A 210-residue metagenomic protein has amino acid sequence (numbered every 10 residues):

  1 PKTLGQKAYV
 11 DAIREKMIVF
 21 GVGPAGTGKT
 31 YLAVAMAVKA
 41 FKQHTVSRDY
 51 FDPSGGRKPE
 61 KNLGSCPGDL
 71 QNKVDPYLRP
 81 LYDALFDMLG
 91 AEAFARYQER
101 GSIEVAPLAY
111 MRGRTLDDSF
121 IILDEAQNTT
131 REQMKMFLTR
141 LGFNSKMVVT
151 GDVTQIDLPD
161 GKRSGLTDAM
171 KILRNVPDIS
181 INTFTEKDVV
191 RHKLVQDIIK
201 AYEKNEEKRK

Functional and structural regions predicted by a protein language model:
P1-L4, A12-V22, G26-L123, Q127-K210: Conserved helicase motor core of SF1/SF2 NTP-dependent helicases
